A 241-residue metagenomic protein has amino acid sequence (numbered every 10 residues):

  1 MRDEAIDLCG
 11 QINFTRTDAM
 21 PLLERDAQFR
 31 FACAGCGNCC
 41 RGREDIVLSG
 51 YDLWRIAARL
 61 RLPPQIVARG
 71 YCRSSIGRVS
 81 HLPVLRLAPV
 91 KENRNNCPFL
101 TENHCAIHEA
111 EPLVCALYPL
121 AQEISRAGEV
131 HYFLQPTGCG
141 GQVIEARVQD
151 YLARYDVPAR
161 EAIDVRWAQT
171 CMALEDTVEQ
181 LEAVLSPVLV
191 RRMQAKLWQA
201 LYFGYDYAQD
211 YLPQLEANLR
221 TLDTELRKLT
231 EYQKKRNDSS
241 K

Functional and structural regions predicted by a protein language model:
M1-K241: Short loop/turn segments that flank or connect secondary-structure elements
